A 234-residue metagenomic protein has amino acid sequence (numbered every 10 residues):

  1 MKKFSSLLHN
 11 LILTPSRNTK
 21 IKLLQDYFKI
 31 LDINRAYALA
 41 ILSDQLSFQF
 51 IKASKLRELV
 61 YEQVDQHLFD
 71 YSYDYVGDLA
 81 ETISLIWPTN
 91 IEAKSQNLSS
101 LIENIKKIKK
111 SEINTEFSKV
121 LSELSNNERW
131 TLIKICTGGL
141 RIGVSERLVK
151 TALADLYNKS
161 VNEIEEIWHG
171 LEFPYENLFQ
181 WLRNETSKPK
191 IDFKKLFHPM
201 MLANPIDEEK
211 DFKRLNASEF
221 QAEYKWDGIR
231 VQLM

Functional and structural regions predicted by a protein language model:
M1-M234: N-terminal nucleic-acid-engaging modules of covalent nucleotidyltransferase systems
